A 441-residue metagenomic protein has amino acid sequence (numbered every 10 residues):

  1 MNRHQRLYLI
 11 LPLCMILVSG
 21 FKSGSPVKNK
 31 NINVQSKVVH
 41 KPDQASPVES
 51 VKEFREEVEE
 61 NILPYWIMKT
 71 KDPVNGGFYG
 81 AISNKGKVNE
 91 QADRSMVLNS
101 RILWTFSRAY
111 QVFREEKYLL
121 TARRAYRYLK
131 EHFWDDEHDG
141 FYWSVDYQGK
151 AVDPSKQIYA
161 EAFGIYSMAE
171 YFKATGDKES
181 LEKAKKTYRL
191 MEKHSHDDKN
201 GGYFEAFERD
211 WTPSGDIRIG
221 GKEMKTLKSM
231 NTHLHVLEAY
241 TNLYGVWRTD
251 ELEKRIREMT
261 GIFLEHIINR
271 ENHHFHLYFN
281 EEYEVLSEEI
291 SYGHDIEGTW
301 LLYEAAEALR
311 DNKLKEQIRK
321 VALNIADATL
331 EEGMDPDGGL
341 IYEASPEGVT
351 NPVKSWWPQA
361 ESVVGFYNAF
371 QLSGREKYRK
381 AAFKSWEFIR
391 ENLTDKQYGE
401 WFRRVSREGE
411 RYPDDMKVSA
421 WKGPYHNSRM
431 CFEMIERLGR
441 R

Functional and structural regions predicted by a protein language model:
M1-L9: Bacterial N-terminal signal peptides that target proteins for export
Y8-L11, V27: Intrinsically disordered, low-complexity segments enriched in polar/charged small residues
I10-S19: Bacterial N-terminal signal peptides
G20-G24: N-terminal Sec signal peptide cleavage junction
S25-R441: Glycan-recognition and catalytic cores of secretory/periplasmic carbohydrate-active enzymes
